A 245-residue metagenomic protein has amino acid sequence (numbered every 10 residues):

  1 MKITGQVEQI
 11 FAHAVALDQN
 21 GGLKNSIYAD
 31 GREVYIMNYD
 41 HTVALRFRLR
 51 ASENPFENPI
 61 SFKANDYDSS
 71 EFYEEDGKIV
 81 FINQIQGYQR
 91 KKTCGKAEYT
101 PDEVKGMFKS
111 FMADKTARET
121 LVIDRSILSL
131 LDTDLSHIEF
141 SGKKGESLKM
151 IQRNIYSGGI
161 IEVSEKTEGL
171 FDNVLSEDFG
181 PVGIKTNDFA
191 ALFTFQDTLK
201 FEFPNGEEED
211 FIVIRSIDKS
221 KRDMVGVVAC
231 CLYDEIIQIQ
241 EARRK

Functional and structural regions predicted by a protein language model:
M1-K245: DNA polymerase processivity clamps
